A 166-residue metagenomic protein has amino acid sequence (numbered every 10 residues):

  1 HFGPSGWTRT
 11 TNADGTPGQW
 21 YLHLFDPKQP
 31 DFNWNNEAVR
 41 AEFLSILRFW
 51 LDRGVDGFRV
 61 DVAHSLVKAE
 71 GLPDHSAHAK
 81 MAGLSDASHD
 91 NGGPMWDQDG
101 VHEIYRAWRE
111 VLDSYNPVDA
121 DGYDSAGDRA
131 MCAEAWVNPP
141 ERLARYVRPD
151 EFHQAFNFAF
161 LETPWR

Functional and structural regions predicted by a protein language model:
H1-R166: Alpha-amylase-like alpha-glycosidases and glucanotransferases acting on alpha-linked glucans and related
